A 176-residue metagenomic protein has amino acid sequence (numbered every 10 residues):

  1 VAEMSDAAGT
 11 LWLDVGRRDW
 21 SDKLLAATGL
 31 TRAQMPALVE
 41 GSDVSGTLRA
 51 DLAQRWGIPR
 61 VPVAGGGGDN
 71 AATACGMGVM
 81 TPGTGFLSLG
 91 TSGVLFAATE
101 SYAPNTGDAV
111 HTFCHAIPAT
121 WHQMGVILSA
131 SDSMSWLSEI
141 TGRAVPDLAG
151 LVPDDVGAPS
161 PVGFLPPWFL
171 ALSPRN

Functional and structural regions predicted by a protein language model:
V1-A2, D6-A27, A50-N176: Active-site core segments that coordinate phosphate-bearing ligands/cofactors across diverse enzyme families
L30: Conserved N-terminal phosphate-binding loop of PLP-dependent enzymes in the Aspartate aminotransferase
A33-L38, P59-V63: Short active-site oxyanion
E40-L48, G67: Glycine-rich phosphate-binding loops at beta-strand->alpha-helix junctions
